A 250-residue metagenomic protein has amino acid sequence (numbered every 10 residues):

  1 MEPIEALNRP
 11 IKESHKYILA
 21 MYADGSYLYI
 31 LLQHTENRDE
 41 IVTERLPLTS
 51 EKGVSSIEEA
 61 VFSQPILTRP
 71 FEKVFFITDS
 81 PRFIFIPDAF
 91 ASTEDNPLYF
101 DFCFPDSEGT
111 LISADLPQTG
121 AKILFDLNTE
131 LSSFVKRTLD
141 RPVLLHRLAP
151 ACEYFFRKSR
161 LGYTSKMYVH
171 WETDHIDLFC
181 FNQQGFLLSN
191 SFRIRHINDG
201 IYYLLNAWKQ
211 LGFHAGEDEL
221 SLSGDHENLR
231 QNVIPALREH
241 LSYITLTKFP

Functional and structural regions predicted by a protein language model:
M1-E59: N-terminal ordered "arm"
E2, Y17, Y22, Y27-L28 (+2 more regions): Small-residue (GG/TT-enriched) beta-loop-alpha framework at ligand/catalytic clefts
L7-K12, C103-P105, F156-L161: Short, solvent-exposed secondary-structure boundary motifs
Y22-S26, Q33-H34, L48-T49, F76-P81 (+2 more regions): Structural motif
Q33, E40-S50, S56-R157: Active-site neighborhood for divalent-cation/phosphate handling
L67-F76, V143, M167, H214-G224 (+1 more regions): Hydrophobic beta-strand segments of well-ordered beta-sheets in folded domains
D88-A89, C180-N182, I234-P235: Short amphipathic alpha-helical segments
L187-P250: Accessory, usually C-terminal, subdomains that scaffold auxiliary metal cofactors
